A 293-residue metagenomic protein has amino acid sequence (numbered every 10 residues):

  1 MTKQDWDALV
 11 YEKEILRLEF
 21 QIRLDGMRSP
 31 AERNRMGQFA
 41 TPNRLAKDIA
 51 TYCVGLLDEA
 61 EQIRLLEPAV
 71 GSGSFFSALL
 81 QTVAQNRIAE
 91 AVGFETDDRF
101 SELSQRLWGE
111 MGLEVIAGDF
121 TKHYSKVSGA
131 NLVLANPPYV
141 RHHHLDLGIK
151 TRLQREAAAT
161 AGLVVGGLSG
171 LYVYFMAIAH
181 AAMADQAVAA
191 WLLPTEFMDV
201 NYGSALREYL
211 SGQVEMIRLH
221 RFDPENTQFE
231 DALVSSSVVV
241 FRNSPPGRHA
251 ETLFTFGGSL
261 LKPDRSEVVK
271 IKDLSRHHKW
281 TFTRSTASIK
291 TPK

Functional and structural regions predicted by a protein language model:
M1-L56: S-adenosyl-L-methionine
N34-R35, A40-D48, A69-S77, I88 (+3 more regions): Signature of N6-adenine DNA methyltransferases within the class I
C53, L57, T82-V83, W108 (+2 more regions): Active-site catalytic pocket residues across diverse enzymes, especially alpha/beta-hydrolases
E61-A69: Conserved class I S-adenosyl-L-methionine
Q81-E90: Conserved S-adenosyl-L-methionine
Q105: Divalent metal-dependent phosphoesterase catalytic cores across multiple superfamilies
